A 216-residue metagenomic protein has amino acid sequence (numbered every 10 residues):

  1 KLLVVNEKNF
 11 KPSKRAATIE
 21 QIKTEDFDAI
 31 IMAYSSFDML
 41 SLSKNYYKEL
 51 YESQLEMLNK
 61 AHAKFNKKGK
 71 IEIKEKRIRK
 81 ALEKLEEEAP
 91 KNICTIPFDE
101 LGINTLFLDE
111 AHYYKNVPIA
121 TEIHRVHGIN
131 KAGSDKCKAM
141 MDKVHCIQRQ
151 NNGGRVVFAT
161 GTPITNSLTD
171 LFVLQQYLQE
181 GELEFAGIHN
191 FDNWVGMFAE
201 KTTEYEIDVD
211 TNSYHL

Functional and structural regions predicted by a protein language model:
L2, E25-I31, L40-S43, E49-L85 (+1 more regions): Conserved P-loop NTPase mechanochemical-coupling segment
V4-A16, A33-M39, G133-S134: Conserved helicase motor
E7-K8, S53-E72, T105, T121-L216: Conserved P-loop NTPase motor "coupling/switch" region that bridges the ATPase
P12-I30: Conserved motor-coupling elements within RecA-like helicase/translocase cores
P12-R15, D38-S43, Y114-N116, T165-D170: Switch/connector loops and helix/strand junctions flanking conserved nucleotide-binding motifs in nucleotide-processing
K23-E25, I93-N104, C146-G153: Short basic/glycine-enriched coil/helix segment immediately N-terminal to the Walker B
I73-G102, L216: Intrinsically disordered, low-complexity acidic Ser/Thr-rich regulatory segments
D109-E110: Walker B catalytic acidic pair
